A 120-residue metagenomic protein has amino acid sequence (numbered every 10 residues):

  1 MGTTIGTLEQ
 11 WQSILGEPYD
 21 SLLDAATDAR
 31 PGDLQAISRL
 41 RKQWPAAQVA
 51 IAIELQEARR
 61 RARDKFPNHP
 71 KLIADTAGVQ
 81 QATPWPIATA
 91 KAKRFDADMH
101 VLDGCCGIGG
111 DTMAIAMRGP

Functional and structural regions predicted by a protein language model:
M1-P120: SAM-dependent transferase fold signal centered on methyltransferase-like domains, encompassing both Class I
